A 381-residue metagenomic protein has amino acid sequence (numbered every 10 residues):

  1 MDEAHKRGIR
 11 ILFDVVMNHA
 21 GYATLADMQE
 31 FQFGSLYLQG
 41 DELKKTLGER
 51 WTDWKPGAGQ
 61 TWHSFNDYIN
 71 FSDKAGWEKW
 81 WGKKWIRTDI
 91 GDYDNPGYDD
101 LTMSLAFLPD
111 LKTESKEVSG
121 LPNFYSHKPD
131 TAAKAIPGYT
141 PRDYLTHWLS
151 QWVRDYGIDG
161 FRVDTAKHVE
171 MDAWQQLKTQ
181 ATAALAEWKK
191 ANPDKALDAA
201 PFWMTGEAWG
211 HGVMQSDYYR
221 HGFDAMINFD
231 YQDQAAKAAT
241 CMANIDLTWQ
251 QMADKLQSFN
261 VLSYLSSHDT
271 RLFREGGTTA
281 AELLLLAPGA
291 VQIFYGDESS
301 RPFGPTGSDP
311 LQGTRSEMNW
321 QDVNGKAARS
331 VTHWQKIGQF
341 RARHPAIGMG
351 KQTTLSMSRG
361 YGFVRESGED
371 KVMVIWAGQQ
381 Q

Functional and structural regions predicted by a protein language model:
M1, Y22, A106-R142, D159-H168 (+3 more regions): The substrate-binding groove and active-site-proximal loops of carbohydrate-active enzymes, especially glycoside
M1-R10, T24, M28, W80-H147 (+2 more regions): Chitinase-like catalytic core of GlcNAc-active glycosidases
H5, N18-H19, M28-I69, D73 (+5 more regions): Active-site-proximal helices and loops of the catalytic beta/alpha 8
L12-F13, R162-V163, T205, Y264 (+1 more regions): A structural signal for short, well-ordered beta-strand segments and their strand-loop junctions that often border
A183, S267-T270, L286, A290 (+1 more regions): Short, well-ordered loop/turn and helix-capping segments at boundaries between secondary-structure elements and domains
L284-S300: Conserved short secondary-structure transition element at the edge of the structured enzyme core that lines
